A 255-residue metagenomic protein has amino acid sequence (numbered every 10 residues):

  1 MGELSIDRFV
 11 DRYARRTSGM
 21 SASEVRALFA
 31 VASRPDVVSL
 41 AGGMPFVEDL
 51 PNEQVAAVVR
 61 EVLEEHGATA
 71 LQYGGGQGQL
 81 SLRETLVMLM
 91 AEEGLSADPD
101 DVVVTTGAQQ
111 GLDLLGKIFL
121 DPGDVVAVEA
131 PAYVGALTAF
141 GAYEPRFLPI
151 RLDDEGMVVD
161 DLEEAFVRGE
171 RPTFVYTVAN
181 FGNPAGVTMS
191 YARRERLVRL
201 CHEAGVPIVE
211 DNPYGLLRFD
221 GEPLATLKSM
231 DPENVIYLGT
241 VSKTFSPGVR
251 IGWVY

Functional and structural regions predicted by a protein language model:
G2-S5, R16-G107, L114: N-terminal small-domain helix-loop-helix segment of the aminotransferase-like
V38, P172-T173, R250: Short acidic/polar active-site loop segments enriched in Thr and Asp
P45-F46, A179-N183, K243: Short glycine-rich anion-binding loops that position phosphate/pyrophosphate groups of nucleotides and phosphorylated
L50-Q54, V187-T188, D220-E222, G248-R250: Short aromatic-enriched loop/helix-cap "lid" or pocket-rim segments at secondary-structure transitions that line
L63-A204, G215-I236: Conserved core of the PLP fold type I
D211: Glycine-centered flexible beta-alpha turn that most often forms the glycine-rich phosphate-binding loop
S229-Y255: Conserved core segment of the aminotransferase class I/II
